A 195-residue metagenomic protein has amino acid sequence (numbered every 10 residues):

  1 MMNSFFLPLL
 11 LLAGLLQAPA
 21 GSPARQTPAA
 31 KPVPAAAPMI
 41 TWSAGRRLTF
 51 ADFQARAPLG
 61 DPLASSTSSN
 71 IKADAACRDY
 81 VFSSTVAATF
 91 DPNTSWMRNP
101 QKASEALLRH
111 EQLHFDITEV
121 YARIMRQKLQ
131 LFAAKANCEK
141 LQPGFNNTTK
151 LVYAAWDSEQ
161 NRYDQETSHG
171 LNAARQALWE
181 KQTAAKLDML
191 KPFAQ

Functional and structural regions predicted by a protein language model:
M1-F5, W96-M97: Short hydrophobic/aromatic segments of transmembrane alpha-helices and their interfaces
N3-L7, L11-A30: Bacterial Sec-dependent signal peptides at the C-terminal "C-region" and cleavage site
P19-G21, L63, L113: Generic hydrophobic/packing signal
R25-V86, F90, A133-Q195: Metalloprotease/metallohydrolase-associated module, dominated by Zn2+-dependent proteases
T89-Q127: Mid-length scaffold segments of soluble, non-membrane domains
R98-P100, L131, C138: Substrate-binding clefts and substrate-entry loops adjacent to catalytic sites of polymer-processing enzymes acting on
Q127-A133: Noncatalytic linker/hinge segments flanking ATPase motor cores
